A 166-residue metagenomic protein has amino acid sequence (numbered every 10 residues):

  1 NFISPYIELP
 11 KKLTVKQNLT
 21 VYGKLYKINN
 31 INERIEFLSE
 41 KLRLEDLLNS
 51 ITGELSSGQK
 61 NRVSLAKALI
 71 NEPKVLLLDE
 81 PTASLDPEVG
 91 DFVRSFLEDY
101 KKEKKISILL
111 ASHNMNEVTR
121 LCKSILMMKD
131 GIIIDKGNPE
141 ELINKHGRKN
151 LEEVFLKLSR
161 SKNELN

Functional and structural regions predicted by a protein language model:
N1, T20, K24-L47: Conserved ABC ATPase "signature" region
I51-L55: Conserved ABC ATPase signature
E72: Conserved catalytic motifs of ABC-family nucleotide-binding domains
L76-D79: Catalytic Walker B motif of ABC-type/P-loop ATPase nucleotide-binding domains
D91-E103: Helical segment within the ABC ATPase nucleotide-binding domain
K136-G137: ABC ATPase "signature
